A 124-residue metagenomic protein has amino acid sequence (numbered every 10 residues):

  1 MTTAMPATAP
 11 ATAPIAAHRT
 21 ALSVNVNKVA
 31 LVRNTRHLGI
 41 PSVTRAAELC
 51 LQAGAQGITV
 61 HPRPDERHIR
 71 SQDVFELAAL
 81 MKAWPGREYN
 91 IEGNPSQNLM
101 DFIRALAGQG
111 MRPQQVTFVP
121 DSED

Functional and structural regions predicted by a protein language model:
T2-Y89, N94-S96, A105-M111: Conserved N-terminal beta1-alpha1 strand-loop-helix module at the mouth
N98-D124: Conserved anion-binding
